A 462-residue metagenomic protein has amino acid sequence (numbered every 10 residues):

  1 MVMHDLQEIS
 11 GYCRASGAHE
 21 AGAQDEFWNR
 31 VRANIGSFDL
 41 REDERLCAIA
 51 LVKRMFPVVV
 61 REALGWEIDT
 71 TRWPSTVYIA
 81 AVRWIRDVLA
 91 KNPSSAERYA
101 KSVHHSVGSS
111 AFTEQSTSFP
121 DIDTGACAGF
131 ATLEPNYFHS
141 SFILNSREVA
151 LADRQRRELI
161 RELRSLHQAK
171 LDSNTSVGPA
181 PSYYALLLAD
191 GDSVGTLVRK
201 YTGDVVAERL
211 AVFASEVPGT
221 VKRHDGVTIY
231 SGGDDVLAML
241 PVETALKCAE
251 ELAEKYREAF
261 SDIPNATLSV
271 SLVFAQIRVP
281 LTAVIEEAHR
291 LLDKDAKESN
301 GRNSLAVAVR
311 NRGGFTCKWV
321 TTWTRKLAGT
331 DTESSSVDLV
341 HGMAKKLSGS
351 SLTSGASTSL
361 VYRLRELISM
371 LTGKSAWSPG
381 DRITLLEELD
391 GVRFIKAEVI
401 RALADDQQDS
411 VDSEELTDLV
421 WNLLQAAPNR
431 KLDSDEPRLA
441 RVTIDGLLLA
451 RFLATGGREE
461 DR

Functional and structural regions predicted by a protein language model:
M1-R462: Regulatory and interdomain segments flanking nucleotide-handling catalytic cores in signaling/defense enzymes
